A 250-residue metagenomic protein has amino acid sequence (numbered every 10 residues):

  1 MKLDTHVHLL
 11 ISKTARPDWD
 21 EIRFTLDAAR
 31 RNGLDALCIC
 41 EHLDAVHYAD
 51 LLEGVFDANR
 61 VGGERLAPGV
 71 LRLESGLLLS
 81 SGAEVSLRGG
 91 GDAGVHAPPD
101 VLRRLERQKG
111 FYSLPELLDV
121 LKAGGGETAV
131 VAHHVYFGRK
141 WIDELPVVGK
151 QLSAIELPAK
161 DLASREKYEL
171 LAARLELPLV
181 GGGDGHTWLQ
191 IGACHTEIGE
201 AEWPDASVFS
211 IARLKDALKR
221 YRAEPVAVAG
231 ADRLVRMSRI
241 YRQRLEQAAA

Functional and structural regions predicted by a protein language model:
M1-L118, L157-L175, L189-Q190: A metal-dependent hydrolase metal-coordination microenvironment
M1-T5, L9-A15, D50, L87-L102 (+1 more regions): Charged catalytic cores and adjacent phosphate/nucleic-acid-binding surfaces used for phosphate/nucleic-acid chemistry
G33, G126, V148-Q151: Short loop/turn motifs at secondary-structure junctions
A36-C38, V131, G181: Structural recognition of the beta-strand scaffold that forms the well-ordered cores of secreted hydrolase catalytic
H42, H133-Y136: Short, well-ordered beta-to-alpha junction loops that form the rim of enzyme active sites and present histidine/acidic
G82, H133, G182-G183: Generic beta-sheet signal
A123-A132: Short beta-strand/loop segments at the ligand-binding rim of alpha/beta enzyme cores
